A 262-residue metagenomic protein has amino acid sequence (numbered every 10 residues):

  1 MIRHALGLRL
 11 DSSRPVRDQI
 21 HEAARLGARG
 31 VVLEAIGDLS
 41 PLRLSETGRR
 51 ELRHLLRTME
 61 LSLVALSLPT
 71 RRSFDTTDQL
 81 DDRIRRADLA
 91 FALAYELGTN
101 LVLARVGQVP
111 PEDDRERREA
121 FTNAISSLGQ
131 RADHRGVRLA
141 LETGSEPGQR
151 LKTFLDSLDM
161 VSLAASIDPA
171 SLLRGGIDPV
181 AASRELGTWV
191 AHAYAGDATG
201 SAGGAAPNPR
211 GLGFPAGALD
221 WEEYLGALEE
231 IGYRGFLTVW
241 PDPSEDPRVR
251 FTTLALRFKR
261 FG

Functional and structural regions predicted by a protein language model:
M1-A5, S13-R29, G148-L163, I167 (+1 more regions): Histidine-acidic metal/acid-base catalytic patches
M1-F91, Y95, T99, R257-G262: N-terminal pre-domain/capping segments
L10-R14, A35-G37, P69-R72, V106-P110 (+4 more regions): Active-site-proximal loop/turn and secondary-structure-junction residues that shape catalytic pockets, frequently
R14-H21, L55-T58, F74-A165, R174: Active-site acidic/histidine proton-transfer and metal-coordination neighborhood in alpha/beta enzyme cores
P15, L44, G48, D82-R86 (+5 more regions): Soluble or luminal CAZymes and related metallo-dependent hydrolases
V32-L33, L63-L68, T99-V106, L139-T143 (+1 more regions): Short beta-strand segments at enzyme active-site cores
G37-S40, R72-T77, P110-D114, R174-G176 (+2 more regions): A short acidic, helix-capping loop that chelates divalent metal ions and anchors anionic groups
L42-E46, D75-D81, D113-R117, I177-D178 (+2 more regions): Short, solvent-exposed loop/turn segments at secondary-structure boundaries
